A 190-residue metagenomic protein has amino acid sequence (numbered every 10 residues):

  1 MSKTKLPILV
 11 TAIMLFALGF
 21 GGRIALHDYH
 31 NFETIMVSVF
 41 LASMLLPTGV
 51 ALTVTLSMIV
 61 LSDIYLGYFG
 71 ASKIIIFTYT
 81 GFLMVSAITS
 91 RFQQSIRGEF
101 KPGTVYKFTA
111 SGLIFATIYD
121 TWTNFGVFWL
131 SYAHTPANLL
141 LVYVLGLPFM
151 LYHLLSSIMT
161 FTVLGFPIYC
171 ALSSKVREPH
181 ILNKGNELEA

Functional and structural regions predicted by a protein language model:
M1-L45, G49-T53: Hydrophobic transmembrane alpha-helices
S2-L9, L182, N186, A190: Membrane-cytosol interface segments of multi-pass membrane proteins, especially ER/Golgi lipid-handling enzymes
T4-A12, M36, A51, I74-T78 (+2 more regions): Residue-level signature of transmembrane alpha-helical entry/exit and packing/kink sites in multi-pass membrane
L15, S72-N124: Short helix-perturbing small/polar motifs within transmembrane alpha-helices
F20-T34, S57-F92: Interfacial aromatic-anchored transmembrane helix boundaries in multi-pass membrane proteins
G21, A42-G49, A87-R97, P167-V176: Structural signal for the C-terminal ends of transmembrane alpha-helices and the immediately following loop
V37-L41, L56-L61, L83, A87 (+1 more regions): Hydrophobic transmembrane alpha-helices of multi-pass, membrane-embedded glycosylation machinery
E99-E189: Membrane-embedded alpha-helical hairpins and interfacial helices in multi-pass inner-membrane proteins
